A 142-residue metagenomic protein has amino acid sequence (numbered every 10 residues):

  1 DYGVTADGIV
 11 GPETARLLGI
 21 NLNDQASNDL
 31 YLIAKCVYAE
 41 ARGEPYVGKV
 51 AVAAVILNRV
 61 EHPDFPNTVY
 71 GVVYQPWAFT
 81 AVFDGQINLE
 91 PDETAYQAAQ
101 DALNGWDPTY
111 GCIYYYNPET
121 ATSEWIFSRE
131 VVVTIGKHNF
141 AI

Functional and structural regions predicted by a protein language model:
D1-R16: Short acidic, glycine/serine/threonine-rich helix-capping segments at coil-helix boundaries
P12-L30: Intrinsically disordered, low-complexity Ser/Thr-rich linker and spacer segments in cell-wall-related proteins
Q25-I142: Bacterial extracytoplasmic/cell-wall-associated proteins, especially those involved in peptidoglycan
